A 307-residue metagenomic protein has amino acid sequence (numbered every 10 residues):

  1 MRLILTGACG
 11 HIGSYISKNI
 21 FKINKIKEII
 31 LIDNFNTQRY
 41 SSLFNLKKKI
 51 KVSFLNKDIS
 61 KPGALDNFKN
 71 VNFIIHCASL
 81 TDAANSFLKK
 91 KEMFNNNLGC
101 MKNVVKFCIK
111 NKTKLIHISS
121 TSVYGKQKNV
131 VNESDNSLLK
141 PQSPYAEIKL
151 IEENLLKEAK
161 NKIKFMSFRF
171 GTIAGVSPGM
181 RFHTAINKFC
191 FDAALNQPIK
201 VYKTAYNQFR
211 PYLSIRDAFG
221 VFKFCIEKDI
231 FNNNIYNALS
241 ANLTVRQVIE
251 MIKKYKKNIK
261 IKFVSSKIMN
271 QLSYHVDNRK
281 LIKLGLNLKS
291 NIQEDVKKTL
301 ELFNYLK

Functional and structural regions predicted by a protein language model:
M1-F73: N-terminal Rossmann/SDR dinucleotide-binding element
I26, L150, A174-K188, K203 (+2 more regions): Glycine/proline-rich active-site loop of Rossmann-fold NAD(P)-dependent oxidoreductases
Q38, K89-N103, L139, S143 (+1 more regions): Glycine-rich NAD(P)-binding loop of the Rossmann-fold in SDR/ketoreductase-type enzymes
I59-N96: NAD(P)H-binding glycine-rich loop region in Rossmannoid oxidoreductase-like domains and their noncatalytic homologs
H76, K102-Q142: Conserved Rossmann-fold NAD(P)-dependent oxidoreductase catalytic core, especially the SDR/UDP-sugar
A83-A84, I118-V131, P144-L150, I173-S177: Conserved catalytic-site region of short-chain dehydrogenase/reductase
S120, E153-S177: Conserved beta-loop-beta element that borders a ligand/cofactor-binding pocket
Q197-P198, Y202-K307: C-terminal substrate-binding subdomain of Rossmann-fold SDR/epimerase-dehydratase oxidoreductases
